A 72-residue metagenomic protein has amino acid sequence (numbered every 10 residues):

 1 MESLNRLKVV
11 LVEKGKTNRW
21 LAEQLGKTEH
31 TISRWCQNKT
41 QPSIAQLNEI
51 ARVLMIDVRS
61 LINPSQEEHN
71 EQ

Functional and structural regions predicted by a protein language model:
M1-T17: A short, Lys/Arg-rich alpha-helix, primarily the initiator
V9, G15, R34, S60-Q72: Short, charged recognition helix plus adjacent turn of helix-turn-helix-like nucleic-acid-binding domains
E13, Q24, V53: Residues within the alpha-helical elements of helix-turn-helix
G15-K16, P42-A45: Residue-level signal for the short linker/turn that defines the boundary of a DNA-recognition helix
R19, H30, R59: Key DNA-contact positions within bacterial/archaeal DNA-binding proteins
L21-A22, I50: Short alpha-helical "recognition helix" segments of helix-turn-helix
K27-P42: Recognition helix of helix-turn-helix/homeodomain-like DNA-binding domains that insert into the DNA major groove
A45-S60: DNA major-groove recognition helix of helix-turn-helix/homeodomain DNA-binding modules
